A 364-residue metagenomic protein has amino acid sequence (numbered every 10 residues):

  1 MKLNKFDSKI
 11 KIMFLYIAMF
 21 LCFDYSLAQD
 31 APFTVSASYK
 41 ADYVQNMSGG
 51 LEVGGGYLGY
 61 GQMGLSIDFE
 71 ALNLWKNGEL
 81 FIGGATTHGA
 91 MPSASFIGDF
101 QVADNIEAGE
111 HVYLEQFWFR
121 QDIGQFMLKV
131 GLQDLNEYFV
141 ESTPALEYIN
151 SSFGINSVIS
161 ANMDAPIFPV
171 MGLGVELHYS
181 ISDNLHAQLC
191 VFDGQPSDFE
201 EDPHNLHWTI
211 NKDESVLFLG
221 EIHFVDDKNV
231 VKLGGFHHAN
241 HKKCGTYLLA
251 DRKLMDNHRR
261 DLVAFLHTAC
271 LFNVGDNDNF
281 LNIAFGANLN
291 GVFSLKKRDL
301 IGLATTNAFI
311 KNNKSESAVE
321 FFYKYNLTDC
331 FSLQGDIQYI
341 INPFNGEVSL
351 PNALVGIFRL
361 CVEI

Functional and structural regions predicted by a protein language model:
L27-V35, D68-L80, Q125, N184 (+4 more regions): Short loop/turn motifs that connect adjacent beta-strands in outer-membrane beta-barrel proteins
V35-Y39, L80-G84, L128-V130, L177 (+7 more regions): Membrane-embedded beta-strand positions of outer-membrane beta-barrel proteins
A41-Q45, G84-A90, L132-E137, V191-Q195 (+7 more regions): Transmembrane beta-strands of outer-membrane beta-barrel pores
G59-M63, V112-F119, M171-L177, V216-G220 (+5 more regions): Hydrophobic, lipid-facing positions within transmembrane beta-strands of outer-membrane proteins
G61-G194, F224, N277-G286, N290-V292 (+1 more regions): Outer membrane beta-barrel
N184-N240: Loop-centered beta-sheet repeat module
V225-N312, F321, Y325: Detector for outer-membrane/organellar transmembrane beta-barrel domains, recognizing the amphipathic beta-strand
L350-I364: Outer-membrane beta-barrel "beta-signal"
